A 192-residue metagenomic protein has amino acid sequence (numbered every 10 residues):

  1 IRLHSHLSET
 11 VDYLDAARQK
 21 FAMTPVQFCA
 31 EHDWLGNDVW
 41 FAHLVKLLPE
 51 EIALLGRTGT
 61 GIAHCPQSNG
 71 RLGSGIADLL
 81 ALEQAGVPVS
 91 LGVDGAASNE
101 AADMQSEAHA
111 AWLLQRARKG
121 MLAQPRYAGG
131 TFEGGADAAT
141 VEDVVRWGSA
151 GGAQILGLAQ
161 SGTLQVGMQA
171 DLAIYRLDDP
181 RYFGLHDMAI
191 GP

Functional and structural regions predicted by a protein language model:
I1-G61, G70-V89: Histidine/acidic residue-rich metal-binding segments in metalloenzymes
E9, K46, A97, I174 (+1 more regions): Short, glycine/acidic-enriched loop or turn micro-motifs at the edges of active sites
E9, P66-G70, D94-A97: Short, acidic/turn-prone active-site loops that include or flank metal/cofactor- and phosphate-binding residues
L14-A17, E51, A102, Q115 (+1 more regions): Short, function-defining helix-loop hinge/capping sites that tune catalysis or transport
E31-D38, L80-R176: His/Asp/Glu-enriched, well-ordered alpha-helical/loop segment that forms or immediately abuts the divalent-metal
L48, G70, A97, W112 (+1 more regions): Glycine-rich nucleotide phosphate-binding loop and flanking beta-alpha elements of Rossmann-like dinucleotide-binding
R71-I76, E100-A102, L185: Short, charged, surface-exposed secondary-structure boundary motifs
Q169-P192: C-terminal cap of metal-dependent C-N hydrolases
